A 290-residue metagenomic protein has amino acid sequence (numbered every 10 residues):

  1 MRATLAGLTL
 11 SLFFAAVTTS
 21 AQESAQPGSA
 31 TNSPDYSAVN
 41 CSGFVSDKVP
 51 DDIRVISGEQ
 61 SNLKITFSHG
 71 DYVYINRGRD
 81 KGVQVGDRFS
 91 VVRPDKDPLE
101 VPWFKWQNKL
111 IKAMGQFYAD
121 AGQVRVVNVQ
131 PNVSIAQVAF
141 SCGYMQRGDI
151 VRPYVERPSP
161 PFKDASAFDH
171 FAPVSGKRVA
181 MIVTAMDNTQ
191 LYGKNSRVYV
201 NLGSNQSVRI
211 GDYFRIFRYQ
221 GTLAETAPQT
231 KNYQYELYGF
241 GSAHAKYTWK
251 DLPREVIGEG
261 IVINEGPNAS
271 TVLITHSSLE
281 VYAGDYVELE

Functional and structural regions predicted by a protein language model:
M1-L5: Positively charged n-region of N-terminal signal peptides that target proteins for export
A6-G7, S29: Short linear sequence motifs
G7-A16: Bacterial N-terminal signal peptides
T19-E290: Surface-exposed, polar/charged interaction patches used for macromolecular assembly or partner binding
